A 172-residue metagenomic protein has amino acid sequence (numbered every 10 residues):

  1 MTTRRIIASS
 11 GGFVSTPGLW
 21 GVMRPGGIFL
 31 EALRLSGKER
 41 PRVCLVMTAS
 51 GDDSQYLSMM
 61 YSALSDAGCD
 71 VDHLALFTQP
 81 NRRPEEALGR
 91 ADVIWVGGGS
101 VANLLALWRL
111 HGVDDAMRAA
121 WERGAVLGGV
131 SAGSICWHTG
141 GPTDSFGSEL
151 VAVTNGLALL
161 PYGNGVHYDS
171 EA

Functional and structural regions predicted by a protein language model:
M1-V93: N-terminal beta1-alpha1 cap of cysteine-dependent amidohydrolase-like domains
I7-A8, V93-G97, G128-G129, N164-G165: Structural motif
G12, G98-A102, G133: Short glycine-rich anion-binding loops that position phosphate/pyrophosphate groups of nucleotides and phosphorylated
E31-R34, A67-V71, V96-G99, R118-W121 (+1 more regions): Glycine-rich loops and low-complexity Gly/Arg-rich segments that provide flexible linkers or classic glycine-based
E39-C44, G99-S100, L160: Short, surface-exposed connector motifs at secondary-structure boundaries
T48, G99, Y168: Flexible loop residues that form catalytic and substrate-binding hotspots at small-molecule/glycan-binding clefts
D72-V126: Flexible gly/pro-rich beta->alpha loop and the following alpha-helix that scaffold active-site loops
N103-E171: Class I SAM-dependent methyltransferase SAM-binding "motif I" and its flanking Rossmann-like core
